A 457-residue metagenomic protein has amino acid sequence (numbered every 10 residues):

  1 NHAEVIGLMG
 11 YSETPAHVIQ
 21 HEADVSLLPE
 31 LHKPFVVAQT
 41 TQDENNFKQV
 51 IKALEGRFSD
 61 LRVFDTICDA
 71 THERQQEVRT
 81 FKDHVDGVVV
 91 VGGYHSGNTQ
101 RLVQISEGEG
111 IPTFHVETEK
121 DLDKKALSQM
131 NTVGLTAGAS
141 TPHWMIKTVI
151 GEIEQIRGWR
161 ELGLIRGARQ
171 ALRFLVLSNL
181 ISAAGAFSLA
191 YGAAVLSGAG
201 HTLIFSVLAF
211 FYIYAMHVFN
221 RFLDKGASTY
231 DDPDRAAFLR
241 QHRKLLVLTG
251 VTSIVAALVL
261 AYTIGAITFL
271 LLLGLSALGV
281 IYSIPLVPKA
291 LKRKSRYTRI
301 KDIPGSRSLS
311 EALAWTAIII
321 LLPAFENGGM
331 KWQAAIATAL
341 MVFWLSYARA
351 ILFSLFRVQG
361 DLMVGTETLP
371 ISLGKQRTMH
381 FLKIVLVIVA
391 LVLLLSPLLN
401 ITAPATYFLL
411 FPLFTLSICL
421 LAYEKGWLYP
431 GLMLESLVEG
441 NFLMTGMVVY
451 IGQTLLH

Functional and structural regions predicted by a protein language model:
N1-A137, H143-W144, I150, E154: The feature marks the mature, well-folded catalytic cores of soluble enzymes
R173-L196, L248-I254, E311-I319: The first (N-terminal) embedded transmembrane alpha-helix
A186-S188, A236-L246, R299-P323, P370-K375 (+1 more regions): Small-residue-rich segments of transmembrane alpha-helices in multi-pass membrane proteins, especially helix faces
S188-L208, A257-L270, I320-L340, L394-T406 (+1 more regions): Helix-coil boundary and interhelical linker segments in multi-pass alpha-helical membrane proteins
G200-I204, V247-R293, H380-M433, L437: Transmembrane helix-loop-helix
F211-L223, G274-K289, A317, M341-F356 (+1 more regions): Transmembrane alpha-helical segments that form the membrane-embedded catalytic/substrate-channel core of multi-pass
H217-G250, W344-V387: Solvent-exposed interhelical
P304, S308-F353: Functional transmembrane core segments of multi-pass inner-membrane proteins
